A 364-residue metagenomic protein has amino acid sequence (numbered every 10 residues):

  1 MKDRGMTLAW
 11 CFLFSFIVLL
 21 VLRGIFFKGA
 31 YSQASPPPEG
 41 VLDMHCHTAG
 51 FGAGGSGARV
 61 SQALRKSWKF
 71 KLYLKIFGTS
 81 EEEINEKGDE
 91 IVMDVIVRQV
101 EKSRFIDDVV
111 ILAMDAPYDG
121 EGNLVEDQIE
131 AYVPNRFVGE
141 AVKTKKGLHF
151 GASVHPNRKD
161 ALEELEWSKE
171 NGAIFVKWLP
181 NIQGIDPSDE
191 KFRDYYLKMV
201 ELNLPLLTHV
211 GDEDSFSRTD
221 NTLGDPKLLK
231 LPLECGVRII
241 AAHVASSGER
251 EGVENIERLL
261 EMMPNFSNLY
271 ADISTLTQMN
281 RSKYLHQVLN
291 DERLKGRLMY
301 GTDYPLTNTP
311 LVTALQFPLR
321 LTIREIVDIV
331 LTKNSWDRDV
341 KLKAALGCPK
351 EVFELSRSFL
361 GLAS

Functional and structural regions predicted by a protein language model:
M1-F16: N-terminal Sec-pathway targeting helices
F12, L19-L112, Y118-I129, D337-V340 (+2 more regions): An N-terminally biased module of ancient metal coordination in phosphate/nucleic-acid-related enzymes
G24-A30, A245-S364: H/E-rich (His + Asp/Glu) clusters that bind or coordinate divalent metals
L42-C46, V109-I111, H149-A152, V176-W178 (+4 more regions): Hydrophobic faces of well-ordered beta-strands that scaffold small-molecule active sites in alpha/beta enzyme cores
H47-G52, A116-D119, P156-D160, Q183 (+5 more regions): Active-site environment of divalent metal-dependent phosphoester hydrolases
A58-V60, F77-E86, Y118-E130, S215-L223 (+2 more regions): Short, flexible/disordered intra-domain loops and linkers
V92-V100, N157-W167, I256: Short, acidic/polar
D108, A113-N221: Active-site gating/metal-coordination segments in enzymes
